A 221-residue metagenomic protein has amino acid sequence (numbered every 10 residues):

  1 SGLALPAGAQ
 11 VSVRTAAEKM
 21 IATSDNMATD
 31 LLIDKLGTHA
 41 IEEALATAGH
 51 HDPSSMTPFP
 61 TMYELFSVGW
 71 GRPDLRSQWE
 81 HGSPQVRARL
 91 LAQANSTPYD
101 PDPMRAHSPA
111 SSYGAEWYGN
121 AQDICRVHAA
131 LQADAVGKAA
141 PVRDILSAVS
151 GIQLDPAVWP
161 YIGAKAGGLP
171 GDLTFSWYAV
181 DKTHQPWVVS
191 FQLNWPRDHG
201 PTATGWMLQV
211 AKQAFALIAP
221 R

Functional and structural regions predicted by a protein language model:
S1-L3, T47, H51-D52, M56 (+1 more regions): Short, mixed-charge aromatic SLiMs
S1-R14, E18: Active-site-proximal loop and beta-strand segments within enzyme catalytic domains
S12-T15, T23, G171-L173, H184: Short, solvent-exposed loop/turn segments at the edges of secondary structure
K19, K35, A44, A48 (+4 more regions): Residues that form generic nucleotide/phosphate-binding pockets
T23-D123, V127-H128: Mid-domain, small-residue-enriched loop/turn segments at the edges of structured enzyme/sensor domains
D102-R221: Structured C-terminal helix/loop/strand segments within mature extracytoplasmic catalytic/sensor domains
